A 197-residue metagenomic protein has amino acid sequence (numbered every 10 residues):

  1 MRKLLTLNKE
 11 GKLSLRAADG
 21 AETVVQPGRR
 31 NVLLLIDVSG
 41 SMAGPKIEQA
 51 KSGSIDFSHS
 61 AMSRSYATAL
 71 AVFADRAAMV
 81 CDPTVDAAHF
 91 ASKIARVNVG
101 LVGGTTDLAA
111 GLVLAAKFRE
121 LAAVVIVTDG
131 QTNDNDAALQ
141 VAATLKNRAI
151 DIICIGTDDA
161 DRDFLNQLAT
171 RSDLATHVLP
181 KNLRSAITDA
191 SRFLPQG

Functional and structural regions predicted by a protein language model:
M1-L33, S39-K46, C81: Acidic, polar low-complexity linker/tail segments
G28-R30, G40-L70, V85-A87, G100: …and closely analogous acidic/polar surface helices at protein-protein or active-site interfaces in A-domain-like
L34, L70-V72, I126, I152-I155: Structural beta-sheet core signal
V38, D129-G130: Active-site metal-binding loops of divalent metal-dependent hydrolases
D56-S60, Q140-R148: Catalytic-core regions built around general acid/base machinery
R64-Y66, E120-A122, R148-I152: Loop/turn elements at helix/coil->beta-strand transitions in domains of secreted/extracellular proteins
A77-V125, Q131-D136, I153-N166, N182: Von Willebrand factor
V141, D159-G197: Von Willebrand factor A/integrin I-like adhesion domains
